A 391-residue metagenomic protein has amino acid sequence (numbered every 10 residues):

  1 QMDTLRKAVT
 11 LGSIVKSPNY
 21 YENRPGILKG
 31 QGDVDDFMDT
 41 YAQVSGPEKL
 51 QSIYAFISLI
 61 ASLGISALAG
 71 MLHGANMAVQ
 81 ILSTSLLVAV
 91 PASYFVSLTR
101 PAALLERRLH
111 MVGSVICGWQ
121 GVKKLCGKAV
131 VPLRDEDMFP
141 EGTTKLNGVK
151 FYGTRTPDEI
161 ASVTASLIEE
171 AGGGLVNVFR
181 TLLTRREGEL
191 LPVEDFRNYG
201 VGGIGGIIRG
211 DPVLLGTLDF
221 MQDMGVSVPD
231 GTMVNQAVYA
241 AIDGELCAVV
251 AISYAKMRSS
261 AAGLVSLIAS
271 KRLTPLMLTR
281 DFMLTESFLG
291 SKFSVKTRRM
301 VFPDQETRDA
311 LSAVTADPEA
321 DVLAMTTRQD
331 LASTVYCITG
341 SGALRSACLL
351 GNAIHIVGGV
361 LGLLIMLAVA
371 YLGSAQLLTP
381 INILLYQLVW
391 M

Functional and structural regions predicted by a protein language model:
Q1-V130, M325-M391: Hydrophobic alpha-helical transmembrane segments
S13-L28, V130-M224, I242: Cytosolic catalytic regions of ATP/NTP-dependent phosphoryl-transfer enzymes
P18-I27, I208-G210, I242-I381: Conserved ATP-binding TGD loop and adjacent catalytic N/P-domain core of P-type ATPases
C117-W119, P192-V193, G263: Short beta-alpha junctions and helix-cap segments that line functional grooves
L125-K128, G200, T232-V234: Short, small/polar residue-rich loop motifs at catalytic or cofactor-binding pockets
F179, T217, Q236, G263-L264: Residues within well-ordered alpha-helices
D223-S227, S259-A261: A short, polar/proline- and glycine-enriched secondary-structure boundary/capping micro-motif
D230-Y239, R272-L273: Helix-loop-beta junctions that constitute the ligand-sensing/allosteric loops of cytosolic regulatory sensor domains
